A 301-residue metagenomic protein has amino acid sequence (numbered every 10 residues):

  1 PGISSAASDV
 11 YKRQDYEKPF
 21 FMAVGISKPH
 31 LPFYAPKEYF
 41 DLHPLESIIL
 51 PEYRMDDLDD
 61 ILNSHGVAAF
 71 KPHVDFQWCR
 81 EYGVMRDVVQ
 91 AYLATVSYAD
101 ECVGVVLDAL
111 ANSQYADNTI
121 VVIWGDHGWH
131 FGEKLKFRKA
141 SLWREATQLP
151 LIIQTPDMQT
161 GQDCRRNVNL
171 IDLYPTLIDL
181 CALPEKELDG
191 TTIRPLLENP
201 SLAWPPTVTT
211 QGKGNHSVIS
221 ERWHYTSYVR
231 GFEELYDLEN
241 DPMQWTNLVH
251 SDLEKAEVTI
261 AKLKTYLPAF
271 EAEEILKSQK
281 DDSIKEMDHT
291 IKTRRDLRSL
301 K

Functional and structural regions predicted by a protein language model:
P1-Y11: Single conserved hydrophobic/aromatic residue that forms the stacking wall/gate of nucleotide- or nucleobase-binding
D9-R13, F76-T119: A long, amphipathic alpha-helix that forms part of the scaffold/cap immediately adjacent to metal-dependent active
Y16-F21, D117-V121: Loop/turn elements at helix/coil->beta-strand transitions in domains of secreted/extracellular proteins
P32-E38, D108-Q162, N169: Histidine-centered active-site microenvironments of extracellular/periplasmic hydrolases and transferases
P32-R80, T290-L300: Core domains of carbohydrate- and sulfate-ester-processing enzymes
A69-D87, T95, L248-K301: Long, internal low-complexity/basic segments
E81-A94, R138, M158-V168, L180-E185 (+1 more regions): Active-site rim elements
H127-E133, Q154, N169-Y174, I178-M243 (+2 more regions): C-terminal cap/loop subdomain of S1 sulfatases and analogous C-terminal strand-loop tails that border
